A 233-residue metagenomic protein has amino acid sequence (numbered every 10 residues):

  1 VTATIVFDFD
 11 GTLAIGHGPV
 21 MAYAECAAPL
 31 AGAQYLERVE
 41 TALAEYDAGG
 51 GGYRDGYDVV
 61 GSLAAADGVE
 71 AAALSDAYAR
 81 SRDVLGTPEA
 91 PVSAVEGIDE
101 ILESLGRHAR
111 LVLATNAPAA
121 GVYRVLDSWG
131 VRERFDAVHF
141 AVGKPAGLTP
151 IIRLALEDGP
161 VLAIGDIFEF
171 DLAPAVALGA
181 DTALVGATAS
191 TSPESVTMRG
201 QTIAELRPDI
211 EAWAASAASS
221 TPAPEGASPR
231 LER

Functional and structural regions predicted by a protein language model:
V1-T2, D99, E103, V112 (+1 more regions): Asp-based, Mg2+/Mn2+-dependent phosphohydrolase catalytic module
V1-T41: Active-site neighborhood of HAD-like aspartate-dependent phosphohydrolases
V20-A28, Y57-G61, A119, Y123: An amphipathic alpha-helix signature
E40-G51, V60, L148-A155, L162-G165: Structured N-terminal alpha/beta-domain signature that marks small ligand/cofactor-binding or signaling modules
T41-T87, D99, E103: A metal-dependent, Asp-based hydrolase signature
